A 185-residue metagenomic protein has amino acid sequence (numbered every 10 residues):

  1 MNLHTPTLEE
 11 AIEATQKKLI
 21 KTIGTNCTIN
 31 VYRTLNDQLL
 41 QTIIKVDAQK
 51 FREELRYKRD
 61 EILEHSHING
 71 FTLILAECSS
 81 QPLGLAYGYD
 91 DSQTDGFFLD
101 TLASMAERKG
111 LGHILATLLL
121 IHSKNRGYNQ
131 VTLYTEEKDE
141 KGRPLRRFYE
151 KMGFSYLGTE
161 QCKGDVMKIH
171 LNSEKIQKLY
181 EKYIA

Functional and structural regions predicted by a protein language model:
M1-G24, D165, I169-S173: Acyl-donor-binding surface of acyltransferase catalytic domains
E10-Y57: Short amphipathic alpha-helix that is part of the acyltransferase structural core
E54-S79, L83-D95, L102: A conserved beta-strand-loop-helix scaffold within acyl/acetyltransferase catalytic domains
D90-D100, E107, G127-N129: A conserved beta-turn-beta hairpin within the catalytic core of GNAT-like acetyltransferases that forms part
D100-L111, T135-K138: A short, internal acetyl-CoA/4′-phosphopantetheine-binding micro-motif in the GNAT/acyltransferase core
K109-N125, R147, K151: Conserved acetyl-CoA-binding loop-helix of GNAT-fold acetyltransferases
T132-R146, Q161-V166: Conserved beta-strand-loop-alpha-helix junction that forms the acyl-donor binding cleft
Y149-T159: Conserved acetyl-CoA-binding loop of GNAT-fold acetyltransferases
